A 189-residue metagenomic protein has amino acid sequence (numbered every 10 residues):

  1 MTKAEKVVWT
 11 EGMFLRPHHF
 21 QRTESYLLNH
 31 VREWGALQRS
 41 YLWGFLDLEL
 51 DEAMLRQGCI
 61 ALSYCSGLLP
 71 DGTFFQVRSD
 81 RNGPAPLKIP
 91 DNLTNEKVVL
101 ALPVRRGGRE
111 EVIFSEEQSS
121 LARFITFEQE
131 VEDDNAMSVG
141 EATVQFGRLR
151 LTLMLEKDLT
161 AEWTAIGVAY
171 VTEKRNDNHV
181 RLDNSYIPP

Functional and structural regions predicted by a protein language model:
T2-E117: Glycine-rich, compositionally biased intrinsically disordered regions
A4, A53, A61, A85 (+6 more regions): A sequence-composition feature that detects small, non-aromatic residues
S115-F127: Amphipathic alpha-helical scaffolding segments
F124-P189: Mixed-charge (acidic/basic) macromolecular-recognition segments
